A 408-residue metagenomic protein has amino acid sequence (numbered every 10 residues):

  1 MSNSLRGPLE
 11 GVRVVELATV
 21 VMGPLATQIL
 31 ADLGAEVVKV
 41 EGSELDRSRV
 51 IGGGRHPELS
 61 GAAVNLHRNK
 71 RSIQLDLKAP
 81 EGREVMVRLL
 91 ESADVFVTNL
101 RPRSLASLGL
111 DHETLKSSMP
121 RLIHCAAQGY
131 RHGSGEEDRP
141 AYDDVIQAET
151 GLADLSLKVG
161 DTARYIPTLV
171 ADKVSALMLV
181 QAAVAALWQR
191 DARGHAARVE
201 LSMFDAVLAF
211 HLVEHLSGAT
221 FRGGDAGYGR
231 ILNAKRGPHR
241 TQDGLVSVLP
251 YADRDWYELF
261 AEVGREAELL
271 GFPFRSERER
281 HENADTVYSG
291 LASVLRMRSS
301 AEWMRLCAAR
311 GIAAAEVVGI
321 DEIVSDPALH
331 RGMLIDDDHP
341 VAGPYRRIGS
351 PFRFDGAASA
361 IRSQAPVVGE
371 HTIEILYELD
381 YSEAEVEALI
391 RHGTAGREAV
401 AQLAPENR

Functional and structural regions predicted by a protein language model:
M1-A192, G290, V367, I373-R408: N-terminal helix-loop segment corresponding to the beta1-alpha1 unit of nucleotide/adenylate-binding folds
E44, G129-R131, M203-L208, D243-L245 (+3 more regions): Glycine-rich beta-alpha junction loops
V50-G53, L216-A226, D326-H339: Short, surface-exposed loop/helix-turn segments at secondary-structure junctions that function as lids/hinges flanking
H132, G160-V170, D191-V207, D225-I231 (+1 more regions): Conserved Rossmann-fold dehydrogenase catalytic segment
A176-A196, A209, V213-A219, F260-A267: Oxidoreductase and adenylate-handling cofactor-binding alpha/beta cores
A234-R310, A314: Aromatic-enriched alpha-helical interface/lid elements that frame and gate functional surfaces
L270-E282, V317-S325, E385-R408: Short linear loop/turn motifs
A309-R362: A glycine-rich dinucleotide-binding beta-alpha-beta segment and adjacent secondary-structure elements that constitute
